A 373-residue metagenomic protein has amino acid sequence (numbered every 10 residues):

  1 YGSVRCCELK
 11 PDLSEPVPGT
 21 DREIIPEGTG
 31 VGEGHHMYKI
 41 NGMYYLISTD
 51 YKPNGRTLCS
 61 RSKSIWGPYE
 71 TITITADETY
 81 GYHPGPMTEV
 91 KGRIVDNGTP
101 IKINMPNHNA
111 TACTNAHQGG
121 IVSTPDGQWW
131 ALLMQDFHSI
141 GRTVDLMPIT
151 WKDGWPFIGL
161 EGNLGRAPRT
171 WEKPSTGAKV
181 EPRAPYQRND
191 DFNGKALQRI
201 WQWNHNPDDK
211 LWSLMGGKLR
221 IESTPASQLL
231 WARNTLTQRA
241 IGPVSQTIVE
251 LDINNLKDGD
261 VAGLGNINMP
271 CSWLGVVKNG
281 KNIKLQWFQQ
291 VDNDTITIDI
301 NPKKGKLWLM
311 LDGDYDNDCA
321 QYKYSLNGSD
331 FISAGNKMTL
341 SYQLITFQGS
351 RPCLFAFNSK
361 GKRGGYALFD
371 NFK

Functional and structural regions predicted by a protein language model:
Y1-K373: Carbohydrate-active catalytic/glycan-binding domains of CAZyme proteins, especially the secreted or lumenal ectodomains
